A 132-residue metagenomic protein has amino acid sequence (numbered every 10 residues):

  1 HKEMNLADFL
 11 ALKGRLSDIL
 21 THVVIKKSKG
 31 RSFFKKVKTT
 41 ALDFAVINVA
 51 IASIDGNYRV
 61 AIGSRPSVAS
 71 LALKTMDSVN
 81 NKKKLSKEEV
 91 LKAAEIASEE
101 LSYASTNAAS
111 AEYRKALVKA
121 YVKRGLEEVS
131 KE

Functional and structural regions predicted by a protein language model:
H1-E132: C-terminal structural segment of proteins
